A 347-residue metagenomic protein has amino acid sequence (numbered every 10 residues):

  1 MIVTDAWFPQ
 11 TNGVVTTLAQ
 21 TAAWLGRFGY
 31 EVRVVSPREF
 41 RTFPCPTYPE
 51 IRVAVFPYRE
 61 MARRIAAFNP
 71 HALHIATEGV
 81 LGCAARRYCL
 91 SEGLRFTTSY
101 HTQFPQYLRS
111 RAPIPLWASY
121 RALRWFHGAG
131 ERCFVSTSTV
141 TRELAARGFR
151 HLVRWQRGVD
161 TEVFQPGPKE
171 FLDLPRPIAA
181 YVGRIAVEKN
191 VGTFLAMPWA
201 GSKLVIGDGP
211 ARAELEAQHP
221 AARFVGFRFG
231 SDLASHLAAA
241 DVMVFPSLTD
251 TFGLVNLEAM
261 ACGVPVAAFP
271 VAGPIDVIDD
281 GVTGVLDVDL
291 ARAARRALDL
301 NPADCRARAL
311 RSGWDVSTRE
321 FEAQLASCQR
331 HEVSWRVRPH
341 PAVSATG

Functional and structural regions predicted by a protein language model:
R95-T97, Q106-W125: Nucleotide-sugar donor phosphate/pyrophosphate-binding loop at the beta->alpha transition of glycosyltransferases
R121-G167, D173: Donor nucleotide-sugar binding/catalytic pocket of nucleotide-sugar-dependent glycosyltransferases
H127, S235-A240, F321: Short alpha-helical donor nucleotide-sugar binding micro-motif in glycosyltransferases
P168-I206: Conserved donor-binding/catalytic core segment of Leloir-type glycosyltransferases
A213-S231: Nucleotide-activated donor-binding/catalytic signature segment of Leloir-type glycosyltransferases, i.e., the conserved
L248: Aromatic "clamp/platform" in nucleotide-sugar-dependent glycosyltransferases that forms part of the donor/acceptor
P265-A268, I278: Short hydrophobic beta-strand element within catalytic cores of glycosyltransferases and related nucleotide-activated
L298-P339: A charged, aromatic-enriched C-terminal amphipathic alpha-helix characteristic of glycosyltransferases across folds
